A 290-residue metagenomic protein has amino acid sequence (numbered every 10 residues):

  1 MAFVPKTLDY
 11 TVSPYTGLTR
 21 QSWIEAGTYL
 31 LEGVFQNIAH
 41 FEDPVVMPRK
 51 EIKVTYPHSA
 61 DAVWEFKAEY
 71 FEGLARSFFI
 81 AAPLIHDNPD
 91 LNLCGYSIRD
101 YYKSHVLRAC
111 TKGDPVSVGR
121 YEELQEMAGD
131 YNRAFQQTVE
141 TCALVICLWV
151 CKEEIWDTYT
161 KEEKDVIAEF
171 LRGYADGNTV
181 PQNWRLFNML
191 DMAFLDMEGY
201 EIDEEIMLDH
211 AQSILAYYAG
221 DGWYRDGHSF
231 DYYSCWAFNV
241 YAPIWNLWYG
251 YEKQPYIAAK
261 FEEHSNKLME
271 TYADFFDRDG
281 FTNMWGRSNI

Functional and structural regions predicted by a protein language model:
A2-G73, D100, S104-H105: Low-complexity, Ser/Thr/Pro/Gly-enriched N-terminal "stalk/linker" regions
T55-E65, P83-D87, E123-G129: Glycine-/proline-rich flexible loop or hinge segments
Y70-F71, A81-L84, G95-S265, T271-I290: Aromatic-lined, polymer-binding surfaces characteristic of secreted/periplasmic polysaccharide-degrading enzymes
P89-L91: Long, charge-dense tracts
